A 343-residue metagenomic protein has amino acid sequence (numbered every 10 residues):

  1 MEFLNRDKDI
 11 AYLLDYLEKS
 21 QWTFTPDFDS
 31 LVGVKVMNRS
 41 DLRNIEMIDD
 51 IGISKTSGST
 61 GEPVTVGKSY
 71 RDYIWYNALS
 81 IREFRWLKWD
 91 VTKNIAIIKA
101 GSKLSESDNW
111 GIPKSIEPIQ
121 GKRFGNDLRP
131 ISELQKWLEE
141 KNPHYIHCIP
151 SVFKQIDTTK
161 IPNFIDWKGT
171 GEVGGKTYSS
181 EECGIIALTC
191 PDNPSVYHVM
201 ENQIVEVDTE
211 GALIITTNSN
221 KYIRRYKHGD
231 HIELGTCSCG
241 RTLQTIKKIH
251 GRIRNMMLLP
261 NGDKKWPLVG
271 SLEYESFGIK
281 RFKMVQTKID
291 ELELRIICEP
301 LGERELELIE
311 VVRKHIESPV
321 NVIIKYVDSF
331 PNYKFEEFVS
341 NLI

Functional and structural regions predicted by a protein language model:
M1-K55, T60-N94, G101-S102, Y145 (+2 more regions): Nucleotide 5′-phosphate-binding alpha/beta core
M1-L14, S115-I343: Active-site glycine/GP-rich loop and adjacent strand/helix microenvironment that borders small-molecule binding pockets
W22, W75, W86-W89, W110 (+3 more regions): A residue-identity detector for tryptophan
D50-S54, S105-D108, R241-Q244: Short hydrophobic/aromatic-rich motifs at helix boundaries and adjacent loops
P63, K103-S105, N220-Y222: Short, acidic Gly/Pro/Ser/Thr-rich loop/turn segments
W75, S102-D108, Q155-I156, G184-I185: Short, well-ordered, mixed-charge alpha-helical segments that flank or form enzyme active sites
N77-L79, E106, Y197: A generic membrane alpha-helix/interface feature
I81, R85-G125: Conserved AMP-binding loop of ANL adenylate-forming enzymes
